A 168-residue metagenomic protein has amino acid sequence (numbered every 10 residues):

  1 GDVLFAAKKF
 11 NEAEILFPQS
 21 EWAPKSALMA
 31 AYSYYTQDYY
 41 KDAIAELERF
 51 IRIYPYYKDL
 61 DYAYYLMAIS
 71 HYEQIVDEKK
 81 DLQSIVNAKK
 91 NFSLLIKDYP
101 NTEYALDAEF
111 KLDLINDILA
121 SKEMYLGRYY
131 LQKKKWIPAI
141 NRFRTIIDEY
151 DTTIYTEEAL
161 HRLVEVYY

Functional and structural regions predicted by a protein language model:
G1-Y168: Acidic, polar-rich low-complexity tracts and alpha-helical solenoid repeat scaffolds
